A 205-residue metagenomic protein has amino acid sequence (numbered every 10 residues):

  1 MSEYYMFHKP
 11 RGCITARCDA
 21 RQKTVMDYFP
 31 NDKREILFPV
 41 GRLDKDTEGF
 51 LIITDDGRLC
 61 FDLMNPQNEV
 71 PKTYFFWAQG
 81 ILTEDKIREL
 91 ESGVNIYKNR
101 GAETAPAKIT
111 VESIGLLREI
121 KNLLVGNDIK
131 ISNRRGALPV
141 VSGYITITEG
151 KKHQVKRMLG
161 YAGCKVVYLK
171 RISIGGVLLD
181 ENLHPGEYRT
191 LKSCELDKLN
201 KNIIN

Functional and structural regions predicted by a protein language model:
M1-N205: RNA pseudouridine synthases
